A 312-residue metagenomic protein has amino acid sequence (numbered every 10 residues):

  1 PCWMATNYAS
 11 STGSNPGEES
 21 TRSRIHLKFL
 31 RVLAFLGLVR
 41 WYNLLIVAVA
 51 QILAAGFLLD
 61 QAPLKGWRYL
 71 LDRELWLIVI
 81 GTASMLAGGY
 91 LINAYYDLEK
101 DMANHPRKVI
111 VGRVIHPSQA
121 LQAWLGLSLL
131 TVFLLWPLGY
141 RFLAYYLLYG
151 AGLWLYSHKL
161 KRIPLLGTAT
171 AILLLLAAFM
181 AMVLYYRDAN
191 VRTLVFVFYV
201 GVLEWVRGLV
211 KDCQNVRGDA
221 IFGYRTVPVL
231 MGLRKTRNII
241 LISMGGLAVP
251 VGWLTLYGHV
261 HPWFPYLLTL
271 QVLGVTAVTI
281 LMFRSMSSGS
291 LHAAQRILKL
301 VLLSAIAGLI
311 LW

Functional and structural regions predicted by a protein language model:
P1-I46, H158, L184, A189-W312: C-terminal membrane-associated helical module and adjoining short loops/tails
K28, F35-G37, K108-N190: Intramembrane alpha-helical segments
Y42, I46, R73-G81, Q119-A123 (+6 more regions): Alpha-helical transmembrane segments of integral membrane proteins
A48-F57, L64-Y96, T131-V132, L143-W154 (+1 more regions): Membrane-embedded alpha-helical segments that form the functional core of polytopic membrane enzymes, especially those
V49-A62, G126-F133, A177-M182, G245-T255: Membrane-embedded alpha-helical segments in integral membrane proteins
I80, L98-Y146, Y224-V260: Multi-pass membrane catalytic core of lipid/isoprenoid biosynthesis enzymes
A94, E99, A151-P164, D212 (+1 more regions): C-terminal ends of transmembrane helices
